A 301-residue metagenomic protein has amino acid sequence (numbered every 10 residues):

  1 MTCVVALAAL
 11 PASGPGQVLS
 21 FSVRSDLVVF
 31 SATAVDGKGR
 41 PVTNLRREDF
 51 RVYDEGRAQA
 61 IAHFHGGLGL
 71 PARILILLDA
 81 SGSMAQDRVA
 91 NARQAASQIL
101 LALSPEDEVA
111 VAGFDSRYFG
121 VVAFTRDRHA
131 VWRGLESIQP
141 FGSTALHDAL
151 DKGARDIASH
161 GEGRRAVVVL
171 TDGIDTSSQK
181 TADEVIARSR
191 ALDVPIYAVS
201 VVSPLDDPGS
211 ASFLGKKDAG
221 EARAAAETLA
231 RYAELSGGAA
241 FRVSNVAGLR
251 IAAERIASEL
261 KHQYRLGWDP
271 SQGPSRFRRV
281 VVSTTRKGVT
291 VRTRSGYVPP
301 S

Functional and structural regions predicted by a protein language model:
M1-P11: Bacterial N-terminal signal peptides
A12-S301: Scaffold/interface architecture of coatomer-like assemblies
